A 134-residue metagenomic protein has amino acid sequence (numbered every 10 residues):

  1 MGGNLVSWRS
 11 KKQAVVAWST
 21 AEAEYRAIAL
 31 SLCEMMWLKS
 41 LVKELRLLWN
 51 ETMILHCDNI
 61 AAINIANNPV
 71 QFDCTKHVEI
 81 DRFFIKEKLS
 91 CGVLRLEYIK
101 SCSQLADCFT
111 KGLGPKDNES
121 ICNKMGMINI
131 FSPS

Functional and structural regions predicted by a protein language model:
M1-R9: Reverse-transcriptase-like RNA-dependent polymerase core
S10-S134: RNase H-like nuclease module associated with reverse transcription
